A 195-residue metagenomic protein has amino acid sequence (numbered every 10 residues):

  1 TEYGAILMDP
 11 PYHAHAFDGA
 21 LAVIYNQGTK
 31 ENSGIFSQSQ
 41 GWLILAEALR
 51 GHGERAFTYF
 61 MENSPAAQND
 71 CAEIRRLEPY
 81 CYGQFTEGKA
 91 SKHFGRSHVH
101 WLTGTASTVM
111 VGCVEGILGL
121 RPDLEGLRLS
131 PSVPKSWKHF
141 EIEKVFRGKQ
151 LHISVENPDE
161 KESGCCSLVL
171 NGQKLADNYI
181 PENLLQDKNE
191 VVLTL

Functional and structural regions predicted by a protein language model:
T1-S37, Q68-H93, L118: Extended glycan-interaction surfaces of carbohydrate-active proteins
T1-Y3, T29-N32, Q40, R50 (+1 more regions): Carbohydrate-active enzyme catalytic cores, enriched for enzymes that act on polyanionic acidic polysaccharides
Q40-N63: Alpha-helical support elements that line or immediately flank enzyme active sites and cofactor-binding pockets
G51-E54, N63-C71, I117-R121: A generic secondary-structure signal for well-formed alpha-helical elements
A56-F60, A67, G95-S97, L127: Hydrophobic alpha-helical bundle architecture
T58, C71, E78, R128-L129 (+1 more regions): Residue-level detector of alpha-helical recognition elements and their boundaries
M61, I74, C81, P131-S132: Residue-level signal for alpha-helical context at structural boundaries
